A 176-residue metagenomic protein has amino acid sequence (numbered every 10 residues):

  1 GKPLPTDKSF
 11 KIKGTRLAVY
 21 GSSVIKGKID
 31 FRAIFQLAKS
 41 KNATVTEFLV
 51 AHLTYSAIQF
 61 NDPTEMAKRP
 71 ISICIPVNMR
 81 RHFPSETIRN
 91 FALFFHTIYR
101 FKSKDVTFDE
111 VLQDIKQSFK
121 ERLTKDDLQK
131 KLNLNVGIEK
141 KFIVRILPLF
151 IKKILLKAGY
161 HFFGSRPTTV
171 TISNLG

Functional and structural regions predicted by a protein language model:
G1-A43: Flexible, P/S/T/G-rich "lid" or insertion loops adjacent to the active sites of thioester-utilizing
V24-I29, F35, I58-G176: Acyl-thioester-dependent acyl-group transfer interface
A43-T44, V106: A generic structural signal for alpha-helix starts
V45-T54: Short amphipathic alpha-helical segments
